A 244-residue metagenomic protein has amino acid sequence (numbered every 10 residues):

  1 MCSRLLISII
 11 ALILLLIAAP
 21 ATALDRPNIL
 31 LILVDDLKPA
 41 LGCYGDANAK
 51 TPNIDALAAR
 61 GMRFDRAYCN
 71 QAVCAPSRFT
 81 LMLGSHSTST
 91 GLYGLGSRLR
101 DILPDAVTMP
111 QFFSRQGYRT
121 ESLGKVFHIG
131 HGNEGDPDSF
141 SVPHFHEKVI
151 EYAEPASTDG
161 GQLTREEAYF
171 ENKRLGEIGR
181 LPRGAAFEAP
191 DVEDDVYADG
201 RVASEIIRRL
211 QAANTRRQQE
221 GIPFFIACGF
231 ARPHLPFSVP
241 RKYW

Functional and structural regions predicted by a protein language model:
M1-S3: N-terminal secretory signal peptides that target proteins for export/translocation
I7-I17: Bacterial N-terminal signal peptides
P20-W244: Formylglycine-dependent sulfatase
